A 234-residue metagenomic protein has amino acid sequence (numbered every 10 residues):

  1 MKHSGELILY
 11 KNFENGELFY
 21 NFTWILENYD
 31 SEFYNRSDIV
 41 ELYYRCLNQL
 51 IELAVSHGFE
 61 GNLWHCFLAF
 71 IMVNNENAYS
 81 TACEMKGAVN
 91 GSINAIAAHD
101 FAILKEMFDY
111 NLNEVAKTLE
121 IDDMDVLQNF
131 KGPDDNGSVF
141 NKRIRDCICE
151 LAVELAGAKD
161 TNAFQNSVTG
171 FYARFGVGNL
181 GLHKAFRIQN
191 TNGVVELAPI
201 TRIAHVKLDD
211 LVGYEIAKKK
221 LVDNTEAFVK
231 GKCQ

Functional and structural regions predicted by a protein language model:
M1-A156: Intrinsically disordered, low-complexity N-terminal extensions of AAA+/P-loop NTPases that precede the structured
F130-L197: Interdomain "pre-motor" coupling segment immediately N-terminal to P-loop NTPase/helicase cores
V153-L155, E196-K220: Dynamic helix-loop-helix/coil hinge segments at AAA+ ATPase domain boundaries and subdomain interfaces
N179, A185-R187, H205-G213, A227: Residue-level preference for alpha-helix termini and adjacent loops
I200-T201, E226-Q234: Phosphate-binding P-loop
